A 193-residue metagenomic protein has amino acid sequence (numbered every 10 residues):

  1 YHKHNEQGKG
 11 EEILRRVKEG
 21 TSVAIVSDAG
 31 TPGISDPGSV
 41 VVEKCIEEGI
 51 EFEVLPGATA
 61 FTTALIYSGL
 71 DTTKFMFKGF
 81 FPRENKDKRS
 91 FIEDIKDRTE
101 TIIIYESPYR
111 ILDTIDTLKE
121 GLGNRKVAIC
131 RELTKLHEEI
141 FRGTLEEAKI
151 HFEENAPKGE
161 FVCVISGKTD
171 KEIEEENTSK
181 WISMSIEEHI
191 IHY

Functional and structural regions predicted by a protein language model:
Y1-E53, T63: Class I S-adenosyl-L-methionine
Y1-E6, A58, G79-E84, E132-T134: Short, acidic/turn-prone active-site loops that include or flank metal/cofactor- and phosphate-binding residues
R15-V17, V41-K44, S68-T73, G121-L122 (+1 more regions): Short, hinge-like loop/turn segments at secondary-structure boundaries
T21-S22, T101, Y105-Y193: A contiguous loop/helix-start segment that scaffolds small-molecule binding in enzyme catalytic cores
S27, V54-G57, I104, I129: General beta-strand structural signal in soluble alpha/beta enzymes
P32, T59-T62, K135-L136: Short gly/pro/ser/thr-enriched loop/turn and capping motifs at secondary-structure boundaries
P37-V40, R89-I92, R142-A148: Charged helix-capping and loop-helix junction motifs
V40-R98: Class I SAM-dependent methyltransferase SAM-binding "motif I" and its flanking Rossmann-like core
